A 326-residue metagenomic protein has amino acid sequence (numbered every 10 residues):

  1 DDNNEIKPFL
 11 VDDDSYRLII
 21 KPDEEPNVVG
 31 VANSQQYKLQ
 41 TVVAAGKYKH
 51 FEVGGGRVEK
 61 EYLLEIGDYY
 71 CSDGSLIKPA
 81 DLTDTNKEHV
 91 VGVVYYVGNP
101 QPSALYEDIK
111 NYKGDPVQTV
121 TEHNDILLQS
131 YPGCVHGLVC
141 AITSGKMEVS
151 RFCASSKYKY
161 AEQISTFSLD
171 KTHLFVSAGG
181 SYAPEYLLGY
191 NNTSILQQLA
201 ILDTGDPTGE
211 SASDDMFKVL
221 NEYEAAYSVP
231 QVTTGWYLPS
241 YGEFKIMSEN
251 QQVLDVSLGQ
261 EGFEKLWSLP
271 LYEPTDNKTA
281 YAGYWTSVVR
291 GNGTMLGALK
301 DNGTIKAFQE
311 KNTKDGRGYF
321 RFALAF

Functional and structural regions predicted by a protein language model:
D1-E65: Extracytoplasmic cysteine-anchoring/structural motifs
D2, L18, L138-I142, W236-L238: Short, hydrophobic/proline-enriched secondary-structure or compact coil segments at domain edges
P8-F9, Q40-A44, T83-K87, L127-P132 (+3 more regions): A general structural signal for short secondary-structure junctions and capping/turn motifs
L10-S15, I19, D23, G30-Q36 (+5 more regions): Surface-exposed flexible segments
K49, V94, M295-L299: Broad, structure-driven detector of short, well-ordered beta-strand segments within folded domains
G54-V232, K314-F326: Short, compositionally biased
V135-G137, V232-W236, G242, Y281: Loop/turn elements at helix/coil->beta-strand transitions in domains of secreted/extracellular proteins
Y241-F326: C-terminal, surface-exposed recognition/capping segments
